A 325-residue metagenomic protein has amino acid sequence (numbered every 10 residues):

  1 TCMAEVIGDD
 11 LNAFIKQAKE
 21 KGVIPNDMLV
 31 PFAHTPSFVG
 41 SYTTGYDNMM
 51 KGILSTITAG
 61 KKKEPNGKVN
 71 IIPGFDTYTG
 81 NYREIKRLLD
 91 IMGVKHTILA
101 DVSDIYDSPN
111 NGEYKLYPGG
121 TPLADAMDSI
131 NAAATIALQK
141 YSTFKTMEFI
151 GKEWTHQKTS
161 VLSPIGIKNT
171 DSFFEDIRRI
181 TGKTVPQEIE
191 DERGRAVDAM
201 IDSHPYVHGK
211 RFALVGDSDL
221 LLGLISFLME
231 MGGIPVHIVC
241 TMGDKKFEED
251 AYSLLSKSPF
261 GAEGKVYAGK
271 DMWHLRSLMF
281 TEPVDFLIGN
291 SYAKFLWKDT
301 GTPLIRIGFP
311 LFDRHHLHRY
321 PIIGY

Functional and structural regions predicted by a protein language model:
T1-Y325: An N-terminal assembly and electron-transfer interface module characteristic of large anaerobic redox and radical
